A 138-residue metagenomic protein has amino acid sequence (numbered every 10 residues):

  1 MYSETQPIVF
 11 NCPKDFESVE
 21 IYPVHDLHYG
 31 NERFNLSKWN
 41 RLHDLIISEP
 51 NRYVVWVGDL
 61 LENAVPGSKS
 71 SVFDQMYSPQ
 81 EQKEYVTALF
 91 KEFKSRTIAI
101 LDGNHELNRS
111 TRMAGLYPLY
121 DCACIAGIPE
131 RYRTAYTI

Functional and structural regions predicted by a protein language model:
M1-V9: C-terminal regulatory/interaction regions
I8-V19, V24, Y29-R133: Core catalytic region of metal-dependent phosphoesterases/phosphodiesterases, especially metallo-beta-lactamase-like
A135-I138: Hydrophobic, aromatic-enriched interface-forming segments
